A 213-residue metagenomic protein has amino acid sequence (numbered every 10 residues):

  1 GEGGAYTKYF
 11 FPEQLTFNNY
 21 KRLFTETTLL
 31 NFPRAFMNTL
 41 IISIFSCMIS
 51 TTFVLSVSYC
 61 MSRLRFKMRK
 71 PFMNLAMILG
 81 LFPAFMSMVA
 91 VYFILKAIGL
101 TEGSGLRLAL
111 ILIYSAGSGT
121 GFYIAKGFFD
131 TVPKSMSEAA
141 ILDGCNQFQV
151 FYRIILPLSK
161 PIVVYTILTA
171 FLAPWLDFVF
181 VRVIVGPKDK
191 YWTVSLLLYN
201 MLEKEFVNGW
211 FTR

Functional and structural regions predicted by a protein language model:
G1-R213: A structural signal for multi-pass alpha-helical bundles of membrane permease subunits that mediate small-molecule
